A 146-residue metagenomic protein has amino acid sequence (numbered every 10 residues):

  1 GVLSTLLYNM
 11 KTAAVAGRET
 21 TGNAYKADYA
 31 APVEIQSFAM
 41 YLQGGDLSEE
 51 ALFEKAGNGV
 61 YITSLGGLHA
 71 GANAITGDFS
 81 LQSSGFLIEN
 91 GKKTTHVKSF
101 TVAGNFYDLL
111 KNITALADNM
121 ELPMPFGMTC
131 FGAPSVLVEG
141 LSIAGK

Functional and structural regions predicted by a protein language model:
V2-K146: Dual-mode signal for accessory low-complexity, basic/Gly-rich regions
